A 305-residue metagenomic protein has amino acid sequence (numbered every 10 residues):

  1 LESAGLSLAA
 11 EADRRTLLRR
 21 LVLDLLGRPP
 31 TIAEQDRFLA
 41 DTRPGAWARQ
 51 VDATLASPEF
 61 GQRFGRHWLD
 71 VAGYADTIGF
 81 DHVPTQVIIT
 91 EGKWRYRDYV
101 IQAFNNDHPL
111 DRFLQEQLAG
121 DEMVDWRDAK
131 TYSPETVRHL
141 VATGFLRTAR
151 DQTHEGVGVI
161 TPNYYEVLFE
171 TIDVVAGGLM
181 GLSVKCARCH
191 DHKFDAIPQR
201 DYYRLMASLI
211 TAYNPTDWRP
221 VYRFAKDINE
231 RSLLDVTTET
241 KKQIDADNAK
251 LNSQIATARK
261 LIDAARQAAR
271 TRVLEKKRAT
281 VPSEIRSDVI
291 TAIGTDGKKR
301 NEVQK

Functional and structural regions predicted by a protein language model:
L1-D235: Short, structured secondary-structure elements that scaffold catalytic or ligand/cofactor-binding regions
K226-K305: Mature extracytoplasmic enzyme cores
